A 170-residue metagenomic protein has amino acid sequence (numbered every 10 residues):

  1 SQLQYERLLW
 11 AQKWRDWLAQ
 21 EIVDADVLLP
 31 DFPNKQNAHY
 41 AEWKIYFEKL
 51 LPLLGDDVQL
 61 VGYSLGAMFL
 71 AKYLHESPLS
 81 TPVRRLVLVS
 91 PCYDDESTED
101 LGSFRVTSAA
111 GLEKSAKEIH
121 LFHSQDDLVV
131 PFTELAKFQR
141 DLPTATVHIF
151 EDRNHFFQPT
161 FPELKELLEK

Functional and structural regions predicted by a protein language model:
S1-L54: Active-site catalytic motif of lipid deacylating hydrolases and related acyltransferases
D26, Q139-F156: Catalytic histidine neighborhood in serine/cysteine hydrolases with alpha/beta-hydrolase-type architecture
F32-K35, L86-E96: Active-site nucleophile loop of the alpha/beta-hydrolase fold
A38, R153-K165: Catalytic histidine-centered segment of alpha/beta-hydrolase-like enzymes
V61-L70: Gly/Ala-rich beta-loop-alpha elbow adjacent to hydrolase catalytic centers
K72-R85, D94: Conserved hydrolase catalytic core segment
S115, H120-H123, D127: Short beta-strand/loop motif that positions the catalytic acidic residue of the alpha/beta-hydrolase fold
L128-E134: Conserved alpha/beta-hydrolase "acid-adjacent" motif
